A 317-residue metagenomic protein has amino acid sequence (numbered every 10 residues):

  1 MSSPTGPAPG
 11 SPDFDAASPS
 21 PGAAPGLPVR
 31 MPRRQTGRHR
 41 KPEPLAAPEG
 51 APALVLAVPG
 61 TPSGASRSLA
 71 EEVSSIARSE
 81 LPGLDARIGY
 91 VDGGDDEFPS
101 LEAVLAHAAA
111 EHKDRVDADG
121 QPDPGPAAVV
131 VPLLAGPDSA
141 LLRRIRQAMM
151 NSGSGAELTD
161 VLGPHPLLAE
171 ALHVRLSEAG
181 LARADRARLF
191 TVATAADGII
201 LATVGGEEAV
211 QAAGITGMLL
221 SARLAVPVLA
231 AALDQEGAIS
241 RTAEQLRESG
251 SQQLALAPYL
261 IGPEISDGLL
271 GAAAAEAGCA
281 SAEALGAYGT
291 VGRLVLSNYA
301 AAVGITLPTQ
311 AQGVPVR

Functional and structural regions predicted by a protein language model:
M1-R317: Active-site-proximal alpha-helix that buttresses catalytic centers in soluble enzyme cores
